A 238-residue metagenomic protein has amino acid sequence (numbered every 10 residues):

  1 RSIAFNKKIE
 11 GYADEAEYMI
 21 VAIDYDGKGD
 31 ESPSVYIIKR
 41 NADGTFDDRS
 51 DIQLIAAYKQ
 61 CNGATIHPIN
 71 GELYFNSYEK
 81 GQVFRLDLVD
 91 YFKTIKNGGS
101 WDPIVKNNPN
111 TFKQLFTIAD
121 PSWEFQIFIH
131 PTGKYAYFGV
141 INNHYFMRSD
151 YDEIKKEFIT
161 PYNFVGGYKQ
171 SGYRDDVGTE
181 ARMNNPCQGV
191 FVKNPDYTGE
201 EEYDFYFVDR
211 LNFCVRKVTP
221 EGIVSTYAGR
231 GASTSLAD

Functional and structural regions predicted by a protein language model:
R1, Y25-G29, A42-N62, Y91-W123 (+2 more regions): Gly/Pro-rich loop segments of beta-rich domains
R1-K8: Beta-strand-rich domains and repeat architectures in extracellular enzymes and scaffolds, especially beta-propellers
I3, A64, I127, G189-V190: Hydrophobic core register within WD40 beta-propeller blades
I9-E17, G29-D30, D43-D47, P68-G71 (+4 more regions): Short, solvent-exposed loop/turn segments that connect beta-strands within catalytic domains and beta-strand-rich
A13-G27, H67, L73-E79, H130 (+2 more regions): Conserved beta-strand positions in repeat-built beta-propeller and related beta-rich domains
P33-Y36, G81-F84, H144-M147, F213-R216 (+1 more regions): A short loop-to-beta-strand structural motif that recurs across blades of beta-propeller domains
I38-R40, I66, L86-V89, R148-Y151 (+1 more regions): Hydrophobic/aromatic beta-strand positions that recur at structurally equivalent sites within the blades
G71, G81, K134, H144 (+4 more regions): Glycine-centered loop/turn positions within well-structured domains that cap or flank conserved ligand/cofactor-binding
